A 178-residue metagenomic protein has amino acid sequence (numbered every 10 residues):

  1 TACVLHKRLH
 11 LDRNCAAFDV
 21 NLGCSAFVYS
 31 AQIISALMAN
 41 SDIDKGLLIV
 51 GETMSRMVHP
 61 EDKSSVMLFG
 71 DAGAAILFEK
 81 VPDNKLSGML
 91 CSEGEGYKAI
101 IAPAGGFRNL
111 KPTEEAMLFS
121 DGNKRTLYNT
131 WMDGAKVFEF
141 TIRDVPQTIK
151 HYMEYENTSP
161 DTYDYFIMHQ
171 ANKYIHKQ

Functional and structural regions predicted by a protein language model:
T1, Y163-Q178: Glycine-rich phosphate-binding loops at beta-strand->alpha-helix junctions
T1-K45, Q178: Conserved catalytic cysteine-centered active-site region of acyl-thioester-dependent Claisen-condensing enzymes
T1-L11, I49-M54, E114-G122, H176-Q178: Acidic-glycine-rich active-site phosphate/pyrophosphate-binding loop
A16-D19, I43-G51, L86-G88, D161-I167: Beta-strand segments within the central parallel beta-sheet cores of soluble alpha/beta enzyme folds
L22-S25, V50-S55, C91-E93: Acidic, glycine-rich active-site loops and adjacent beta-strand->loop/helix elements that engage anionic groups
A39-G73: Flexible, glycine-rich active-site loops centered on histidine and acidic residues that chelate a metal or position
D62-E139, R143, Q147: Condensing-enzyme catalytic core mediating Claisen C-C bond formation in acyl metabolism
T148-D164: Phosphate/pyrophosphate-binding loops at sites that engage ATP/ADP/AMP, CoA/4′-phosphopantetheine, polyphosphate
